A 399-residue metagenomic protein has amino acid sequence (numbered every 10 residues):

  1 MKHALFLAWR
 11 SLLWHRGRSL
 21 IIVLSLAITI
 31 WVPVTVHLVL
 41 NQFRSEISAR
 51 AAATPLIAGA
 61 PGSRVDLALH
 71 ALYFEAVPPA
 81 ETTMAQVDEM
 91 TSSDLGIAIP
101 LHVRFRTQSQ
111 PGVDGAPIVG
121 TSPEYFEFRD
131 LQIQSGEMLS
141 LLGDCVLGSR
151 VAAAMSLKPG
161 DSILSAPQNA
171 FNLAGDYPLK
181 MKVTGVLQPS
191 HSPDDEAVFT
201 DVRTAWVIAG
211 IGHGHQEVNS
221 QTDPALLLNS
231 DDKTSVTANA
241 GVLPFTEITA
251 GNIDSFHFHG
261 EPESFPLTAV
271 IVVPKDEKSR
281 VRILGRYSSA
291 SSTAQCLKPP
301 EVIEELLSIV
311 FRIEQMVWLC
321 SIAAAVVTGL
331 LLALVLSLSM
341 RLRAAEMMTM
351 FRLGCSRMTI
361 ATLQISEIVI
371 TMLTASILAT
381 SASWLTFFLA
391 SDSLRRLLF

Functional and structural regions predicted by a protein language model:
M1-F6, T293, M358: Short, membrane-interfacial amphipathic segments enriched in basic
R10-H15, A27, F258, V310: Helix-boundary and loop/linker segments of multi-pass membrane transporters
G17-Q42: Short, strongly hydrophobic transmembrane alpha-helices
P33, H37-P117, L141, H259 (+2 more regions): Hydrophobic, regular-secondary-structure patches
F43-E46, P244-V327, R341, M350: Peri-transmembrane interface segments
P111-S122, Q132-V242: Hydrophobic secondary-structure segments that place a key small or acidic residue at a functional site
I322-V327, L331-A333, S337, R341-A390: Transmembrane alpha-helical interface segments in multi-pass membrane proteins
F387-F399: Short juxtamembrane loops and helix-capping segments at transmembrane helix boundaries of multi-pass membrane proteins
